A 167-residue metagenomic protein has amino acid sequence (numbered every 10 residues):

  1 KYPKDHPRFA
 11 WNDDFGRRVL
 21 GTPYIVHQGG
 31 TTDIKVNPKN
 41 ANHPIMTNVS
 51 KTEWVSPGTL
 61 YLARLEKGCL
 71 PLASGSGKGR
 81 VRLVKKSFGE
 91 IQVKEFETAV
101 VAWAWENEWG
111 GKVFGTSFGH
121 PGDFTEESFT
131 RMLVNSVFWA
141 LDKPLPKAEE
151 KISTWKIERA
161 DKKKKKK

Functional and structural regions predicted by a protein language model:
K1-F9, F15: Helix-loop-strand module that forms the ligand-binding subsite of alpha/beta enzymes
H6, A10, V26, T47 (+1 more regions): A generic alpha-helix propensity feature with a strong bias for hydrophobic helices
W11, A41, I45, F129-L133: Stable alpha-helical elements in mature extracytoplasmic
R17-E108: Catalytic beta-strand/loop cores that center a nucleophilic Ser/Cys/Thr and support acyl-enzyme chemistry
K78-K167: Extracellular ligand-binding/catalytic regions of CAZymes and related secreted enzymes and adhesion modules
